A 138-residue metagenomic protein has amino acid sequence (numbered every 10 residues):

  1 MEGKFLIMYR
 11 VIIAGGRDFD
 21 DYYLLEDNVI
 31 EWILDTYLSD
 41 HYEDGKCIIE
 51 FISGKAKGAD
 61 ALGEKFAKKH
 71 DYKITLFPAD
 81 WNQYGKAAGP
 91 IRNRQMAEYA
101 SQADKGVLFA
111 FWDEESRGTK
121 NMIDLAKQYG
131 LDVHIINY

Functional and structural regions predicted by a protein language model:
M1-I7: Short, Lys/Arg-enriched N-terminal segments with co-localized hydrophobic residues within the first ~10-30 amino acids
R10-V11, D18-Y138: Acidic/glycine-enriched connector segments
